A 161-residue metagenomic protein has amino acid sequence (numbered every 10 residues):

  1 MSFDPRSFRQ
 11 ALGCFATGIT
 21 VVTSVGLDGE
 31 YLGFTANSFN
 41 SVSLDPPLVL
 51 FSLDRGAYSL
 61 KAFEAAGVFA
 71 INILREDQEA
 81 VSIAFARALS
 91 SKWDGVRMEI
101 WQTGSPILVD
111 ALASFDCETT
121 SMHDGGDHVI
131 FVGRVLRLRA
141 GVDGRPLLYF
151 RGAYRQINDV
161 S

Functional and structural regions predicted by a protein language model:
M1-S161: Basic, polyanion-binding surface patches
